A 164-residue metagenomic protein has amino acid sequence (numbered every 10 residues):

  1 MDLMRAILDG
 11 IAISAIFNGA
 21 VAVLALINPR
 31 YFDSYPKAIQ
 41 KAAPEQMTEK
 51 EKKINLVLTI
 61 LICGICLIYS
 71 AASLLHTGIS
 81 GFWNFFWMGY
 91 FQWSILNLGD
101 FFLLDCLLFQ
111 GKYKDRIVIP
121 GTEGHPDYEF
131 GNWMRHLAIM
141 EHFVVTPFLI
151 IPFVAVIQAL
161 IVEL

Functional and structural regions predicted by a protein language model:
D2-A20, W83-F102: Alpha-helical transmembrane segments
M4-R5, Q46-L58: Membrane-water interface at loop-to-transmembrane-helix junctions
V23-P44: Membrane-interface helix-loop junction between the first two transmembrane segments
I39-E51, V118-A138: Short membrane-interface loop/juxtamembrane segments of multi-pass integral membrane proteins
N55-L74, I139-P152: Core segments of transmembrane alpha-helices that mediate helix-helix packing or line hydrophobic substrate/ligand
Y69-F91: Cytoplasmic juxtamembrane interface segments
L103-G124: Juxtamembrane non-transmembrane "cap" segments at the membrane-aqueous interface of multi-pass membrane proteins
F153-L164: Juxtamembrane boundary at the C-terminal end of a transmembrane helix
